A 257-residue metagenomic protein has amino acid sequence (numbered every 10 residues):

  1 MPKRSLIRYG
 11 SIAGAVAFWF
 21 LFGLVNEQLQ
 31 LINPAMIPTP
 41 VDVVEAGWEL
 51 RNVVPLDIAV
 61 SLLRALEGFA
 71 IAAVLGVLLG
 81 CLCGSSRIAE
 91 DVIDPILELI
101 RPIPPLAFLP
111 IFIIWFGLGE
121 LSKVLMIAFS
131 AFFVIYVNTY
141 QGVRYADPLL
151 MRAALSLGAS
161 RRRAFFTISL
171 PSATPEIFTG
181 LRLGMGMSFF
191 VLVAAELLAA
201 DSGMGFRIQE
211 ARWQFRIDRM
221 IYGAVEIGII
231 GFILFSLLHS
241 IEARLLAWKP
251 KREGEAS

Functional and structural regions predicted by a protein language model:
P2, V25-A73: Periplasmic/extracellular loop-to-transmembrane helix junction in inner-membrane transport proteins
P2-Q28: N-terminal signal-anchor transmembrane alpha helix
G68-L97: Transmembrane-helix boundary motif in ABC transporter permease subunits
R87, P175, T179, I221-S257: C-terminal transmembrane helix and the adjacent membrane-cytosol boundary/short C-terminal tail of inner/organellar
E98-V134, Q141-G142: Generic hydrophobic transmembrane alpha-helix motif, especially the helices
I114, V143, F190-I227, L246-A256: Glycine-rich helix-loop "coupling/hinge" segments at transmembrane-helix boundaries in multipass transporters
L125, F129, R161-A195, Y222 (+1 more regions): Transmembrane alpha-helices
G142-L183, M204, I208: Short cytoplasmic-facing helical segments at TM-TM junctions of multi-pass membrane proteins
